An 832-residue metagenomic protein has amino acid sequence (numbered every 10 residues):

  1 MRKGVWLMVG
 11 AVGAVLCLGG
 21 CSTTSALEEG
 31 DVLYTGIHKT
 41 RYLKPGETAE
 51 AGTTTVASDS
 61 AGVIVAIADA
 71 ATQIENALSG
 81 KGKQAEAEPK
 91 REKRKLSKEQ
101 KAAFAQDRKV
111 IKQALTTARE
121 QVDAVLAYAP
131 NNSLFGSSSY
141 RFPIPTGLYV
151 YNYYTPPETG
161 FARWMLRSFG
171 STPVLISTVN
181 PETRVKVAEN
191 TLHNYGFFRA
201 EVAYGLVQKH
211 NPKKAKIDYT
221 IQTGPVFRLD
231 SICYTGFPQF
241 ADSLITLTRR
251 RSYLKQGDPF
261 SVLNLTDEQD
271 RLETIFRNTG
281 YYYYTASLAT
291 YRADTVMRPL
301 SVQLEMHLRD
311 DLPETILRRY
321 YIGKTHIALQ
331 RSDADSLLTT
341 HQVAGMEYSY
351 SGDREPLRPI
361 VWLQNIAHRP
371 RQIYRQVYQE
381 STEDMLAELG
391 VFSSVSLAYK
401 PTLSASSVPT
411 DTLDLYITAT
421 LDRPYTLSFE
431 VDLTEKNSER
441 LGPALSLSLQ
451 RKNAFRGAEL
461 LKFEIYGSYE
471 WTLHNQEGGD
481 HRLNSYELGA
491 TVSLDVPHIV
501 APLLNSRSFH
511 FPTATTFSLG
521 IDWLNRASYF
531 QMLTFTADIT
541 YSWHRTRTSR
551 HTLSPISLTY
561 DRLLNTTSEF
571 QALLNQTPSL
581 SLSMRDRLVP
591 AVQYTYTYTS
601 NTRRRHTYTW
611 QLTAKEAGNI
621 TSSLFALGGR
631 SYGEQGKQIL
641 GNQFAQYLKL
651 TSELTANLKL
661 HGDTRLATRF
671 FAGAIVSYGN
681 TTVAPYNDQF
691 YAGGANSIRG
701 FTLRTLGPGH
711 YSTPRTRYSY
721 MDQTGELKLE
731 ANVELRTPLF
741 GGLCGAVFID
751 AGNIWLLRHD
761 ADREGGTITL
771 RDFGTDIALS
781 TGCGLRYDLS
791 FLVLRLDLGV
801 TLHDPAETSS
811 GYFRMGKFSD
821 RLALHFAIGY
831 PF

Functional and structural regions predicted by a protein language model:
M1-M8: Bacterial N-terminal signal peptides that target proteins for export
L7, T609-Q611, E634, Q638 (+7 more regions): In a subset of proteins, long, contiguous C-terminal domains/tails are tracked
C17-G20: C-terminal motif of bacterial Sec signal peptides marking the signal peptidase cleavage site
S22-E388, L397, T412: Interaction-mediating elements
S25, I221-P225, G236, M306-D310 (+14 more regions): Flexible glycine-/small-residue-rich
A241-L244, E355-P356, R375-T609, R699-G700 (+4 more regions): Gram-negative/organellar outer-membrane beta-barrel architecture
Y348, T434-S438, T552-T737, V747-R771: C-terminal outer-membrane beta-barrel translocator/porin domains of Gram-negative envelope proteins and their
F429, L461-I465, F517-L519, W610-A614 (+5 more regions): Membrane-embedded beta-strand positions of outer-membrane beta-barrel proteins
